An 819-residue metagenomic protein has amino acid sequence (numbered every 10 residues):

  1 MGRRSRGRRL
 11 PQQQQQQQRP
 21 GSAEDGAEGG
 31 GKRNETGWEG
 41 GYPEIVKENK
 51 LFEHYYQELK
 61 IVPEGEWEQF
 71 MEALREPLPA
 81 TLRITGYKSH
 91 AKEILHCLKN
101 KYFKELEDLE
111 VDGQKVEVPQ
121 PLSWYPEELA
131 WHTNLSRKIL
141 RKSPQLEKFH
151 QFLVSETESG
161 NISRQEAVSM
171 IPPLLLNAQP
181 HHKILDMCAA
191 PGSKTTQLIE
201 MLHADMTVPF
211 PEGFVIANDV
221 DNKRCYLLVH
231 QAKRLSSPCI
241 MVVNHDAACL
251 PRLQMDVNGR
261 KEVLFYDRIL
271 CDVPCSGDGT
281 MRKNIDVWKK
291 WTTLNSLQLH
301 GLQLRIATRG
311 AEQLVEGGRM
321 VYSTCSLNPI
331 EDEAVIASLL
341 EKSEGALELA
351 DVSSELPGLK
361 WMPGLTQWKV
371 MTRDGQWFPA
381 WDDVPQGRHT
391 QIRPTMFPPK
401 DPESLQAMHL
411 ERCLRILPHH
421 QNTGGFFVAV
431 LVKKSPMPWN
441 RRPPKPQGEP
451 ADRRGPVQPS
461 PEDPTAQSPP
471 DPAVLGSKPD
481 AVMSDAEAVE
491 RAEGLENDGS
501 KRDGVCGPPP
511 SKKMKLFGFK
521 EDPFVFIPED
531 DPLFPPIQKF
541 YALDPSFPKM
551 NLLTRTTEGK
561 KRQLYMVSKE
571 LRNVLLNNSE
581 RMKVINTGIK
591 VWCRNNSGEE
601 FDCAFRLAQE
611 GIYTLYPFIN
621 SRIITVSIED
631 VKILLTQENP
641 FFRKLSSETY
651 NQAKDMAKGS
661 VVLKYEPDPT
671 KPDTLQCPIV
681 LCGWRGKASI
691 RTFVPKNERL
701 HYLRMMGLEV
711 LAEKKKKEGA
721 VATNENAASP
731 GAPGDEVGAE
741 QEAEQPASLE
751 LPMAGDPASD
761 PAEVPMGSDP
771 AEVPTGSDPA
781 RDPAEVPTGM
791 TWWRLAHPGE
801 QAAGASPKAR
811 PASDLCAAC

Functional and structural regions predicted by a protein language model:
G2-V116, E128-A130, T372-A407, N422-F427 (+6 more regions): Polybasic, low-complexity RNA-engagement segments
L74, I84-H182, M201: Class I S-adenosyl-L-methionine
H181, D205, P211-E212, L314-R319: Short glycine-dipeptide loop
H181-A190: Conserved class I S-adenosyl-L-methionine
P191-F210: Conserved SAM-binding loop of SAM-dependent methyltransferases across substrates and taxa, primarily the Class I
N218-F265: S-adenosyl-L-methionine
N222-K223, A247, K261-R309, Q313-G317 (+9 more regions): Mobile active-site "lid"/loop adjacent to the S-adenosyl-L-methionine
E348-Q376, R412-I416: Class I S-adenosyl-L-methionine
